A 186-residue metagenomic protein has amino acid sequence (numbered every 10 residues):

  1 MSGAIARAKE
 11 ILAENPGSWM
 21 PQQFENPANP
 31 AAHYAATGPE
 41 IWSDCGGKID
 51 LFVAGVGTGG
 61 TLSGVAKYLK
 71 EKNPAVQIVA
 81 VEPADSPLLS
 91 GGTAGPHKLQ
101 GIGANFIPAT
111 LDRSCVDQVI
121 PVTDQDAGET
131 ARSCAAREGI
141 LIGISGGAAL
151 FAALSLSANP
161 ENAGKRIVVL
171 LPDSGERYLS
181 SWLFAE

Functional and structural regions predicted by a protein language model:
M1-L51, E82-A135: Small/polar-residue-rich loop-to-helix segments that shape phosphate-bearing ligand pockets
A6-A8, N15-Q23, I142, L150-R166: Structural signature of the thiamine diphosphate
D50-V53, Q77-A84, K165-P172: Beta-strand segments within the central parallel beta-sheet cores of soluble alpha/beta enzyme folds
L51, V76, V81, I140-I142 (+2 more regions): Terminal helix/beta-alpha structural elements that buttress the NAD(P)+-binding lobe
G55-A66, S145-A153, Y178: Short glycine/serine/threonine-rich phosphate/pyrophosphate-binding segments that cradle anionic phosphate groups
A66-N73, S157: Surface-exposed amphipathic alpha-helices with a cationic face
L154-E186: Phosphate-binding loop/pocket of nucleotide- and phosphate-handling active sites
